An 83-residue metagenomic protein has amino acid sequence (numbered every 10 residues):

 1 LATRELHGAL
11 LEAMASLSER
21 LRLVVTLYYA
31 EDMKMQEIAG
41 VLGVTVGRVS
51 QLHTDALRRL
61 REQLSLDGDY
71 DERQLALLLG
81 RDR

Functional and structural regions predicted by a protein language model:
L1-E12: Acidic, proline/glycine-rich intrinsically disordered inter-domain spacer in sigma factors
A9, D32, S65-G68: Glycine-centered secondary-structure boundary/capping sites
M14, L21, Q36-L66: DNA-recognition helix of helix-turn-helix
E19, D32-M33: Residue-level signal for the short linker/turn that defines the boundary of a DNA-recognition helix
V24-V25: A short pre-motif secondary-structure segment
Y28-A30: Short amphipathic helical patch at the helix-1/turn junction of helix-turn-helix
M33-K34, L75: Short linear sequence elements within intrinsically disordered, low-complexity coil regions
L57-R83: C-terminal edge and immediately downstream basic/flexible tail or linker adjoining helix-turn-helix-like DNA-binding
